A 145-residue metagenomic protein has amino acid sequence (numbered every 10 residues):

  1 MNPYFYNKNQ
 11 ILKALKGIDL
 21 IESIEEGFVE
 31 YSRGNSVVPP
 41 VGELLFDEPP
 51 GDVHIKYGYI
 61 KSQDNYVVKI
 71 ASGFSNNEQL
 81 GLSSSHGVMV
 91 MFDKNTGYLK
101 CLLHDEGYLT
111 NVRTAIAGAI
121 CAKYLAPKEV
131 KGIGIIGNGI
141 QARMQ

Functional and structural regions predicted by a protein language model:
M1-N111, A117-A119, L125-E129: N-terminal ligand-binding/catalytic initiation module
N111-V112, R143: Loop/helix-junction capping segments adjacent to catalytic residues or to phosphate/diphosphate-binding pockets
G118, E129-Q145: Glycine-rich adenosine-cofactor-binding loop
